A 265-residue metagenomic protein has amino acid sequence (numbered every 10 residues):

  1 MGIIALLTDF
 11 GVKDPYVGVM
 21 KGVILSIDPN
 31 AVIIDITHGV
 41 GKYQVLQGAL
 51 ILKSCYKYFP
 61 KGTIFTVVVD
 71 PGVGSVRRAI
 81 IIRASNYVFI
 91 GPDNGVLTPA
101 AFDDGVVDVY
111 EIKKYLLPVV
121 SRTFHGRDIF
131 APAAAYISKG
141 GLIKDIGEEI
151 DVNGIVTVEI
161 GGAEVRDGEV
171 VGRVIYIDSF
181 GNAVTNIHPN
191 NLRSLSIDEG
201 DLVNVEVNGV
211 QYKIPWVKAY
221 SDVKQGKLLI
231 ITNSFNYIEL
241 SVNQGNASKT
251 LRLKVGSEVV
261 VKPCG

Functional and structural regions predicted by a protein language model:
G2-K42: N-terminal glycine-rich anion-binding loop in soluble enzyme alpha/beta folds
I3, I27-I33, Q44-Q47, P60-V69 (+1 more regions): Active-site histidine-anchored catalytic micro-motif
P15, V19, D28, Y43 (+6 more regions): Conserved active-site and cofactor/substrate-binding residues in soluble primary-metabolism enzymes
I27-N30, C55-F59, D103, Y136-K144: Change "in soluble alpha/beta enzymes" to "in soluble alpha/beta proteins
D35-C55: N-terminal beta-loop-helix "entrance" segment that forms/cooperates in small-molecule cofactor or anionic ligand
V120-H188, S196-I197: Anionic-ligand-binding alpha/beta catalytic cores of soluble enzymes and soluble regulatory domains that recognize
V184-R252: A conserved acidic, glycine/proline-rich C-terminal tail/linker
